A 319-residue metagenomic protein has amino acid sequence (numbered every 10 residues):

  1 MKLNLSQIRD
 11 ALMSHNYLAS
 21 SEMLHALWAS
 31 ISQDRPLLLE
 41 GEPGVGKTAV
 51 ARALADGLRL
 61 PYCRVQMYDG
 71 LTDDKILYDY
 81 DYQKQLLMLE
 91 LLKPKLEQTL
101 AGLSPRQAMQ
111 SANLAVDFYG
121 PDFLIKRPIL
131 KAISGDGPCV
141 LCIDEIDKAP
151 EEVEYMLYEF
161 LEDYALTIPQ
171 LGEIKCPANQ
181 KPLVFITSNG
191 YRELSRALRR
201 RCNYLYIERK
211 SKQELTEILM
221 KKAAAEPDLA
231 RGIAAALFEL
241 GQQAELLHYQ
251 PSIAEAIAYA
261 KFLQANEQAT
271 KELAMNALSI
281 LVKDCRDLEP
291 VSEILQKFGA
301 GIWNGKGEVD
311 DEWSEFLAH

Functional and structural regions predicted by a protein language model:
M1-H319: C-terminal regulatory/interaction module of P-loop NTP-utilizing enzymes
